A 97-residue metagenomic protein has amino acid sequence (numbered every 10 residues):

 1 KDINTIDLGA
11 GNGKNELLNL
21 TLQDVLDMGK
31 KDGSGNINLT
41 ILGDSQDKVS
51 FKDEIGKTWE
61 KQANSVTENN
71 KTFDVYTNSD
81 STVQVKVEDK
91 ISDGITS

Functional and structural regions predicted by a protein language model:
K1, G9-G29: Extracellular beta-sheet-rich ligand-binding/adhesion modules
I3-T5, L17-N19, N36-N38, K48: Detector for repetitive beta-architecture
D7-G11, L42-D44: Feature marks extracellular polysaccharide-active and adherence modules
L8, N15-E16, S50, D74: Functionally constrained cores in energy, signaling, and assembly domains
D24-D47: Short glycine-rich, basic-tinged beta-strand/loop micro-motifs
D47-S97: Low-complexity acidic/polar repeat-biased segments
